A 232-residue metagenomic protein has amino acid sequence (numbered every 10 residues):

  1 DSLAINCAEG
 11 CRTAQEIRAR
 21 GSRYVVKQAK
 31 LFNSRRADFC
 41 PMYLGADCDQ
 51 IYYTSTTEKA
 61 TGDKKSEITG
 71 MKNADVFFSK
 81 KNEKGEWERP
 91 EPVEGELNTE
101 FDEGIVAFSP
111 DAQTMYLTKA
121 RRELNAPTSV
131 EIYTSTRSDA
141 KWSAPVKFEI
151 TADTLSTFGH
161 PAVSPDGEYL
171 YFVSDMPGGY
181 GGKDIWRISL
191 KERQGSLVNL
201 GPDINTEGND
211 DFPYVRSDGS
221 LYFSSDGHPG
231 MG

Functional and structural regions predicted by a protein language model:
D1-G232: Short, conserved micro-motifs composed of acidic
